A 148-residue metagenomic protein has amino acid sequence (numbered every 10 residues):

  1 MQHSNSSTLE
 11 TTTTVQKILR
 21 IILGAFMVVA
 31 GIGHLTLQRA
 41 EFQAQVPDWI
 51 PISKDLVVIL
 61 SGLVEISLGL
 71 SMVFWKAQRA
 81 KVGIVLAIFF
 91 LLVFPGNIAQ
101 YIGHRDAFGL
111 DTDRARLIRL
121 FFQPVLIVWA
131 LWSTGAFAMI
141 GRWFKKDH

Functional and structural regions predicted by a protein language model:
Q2-H148: Membrane-interface extramembranous regions
